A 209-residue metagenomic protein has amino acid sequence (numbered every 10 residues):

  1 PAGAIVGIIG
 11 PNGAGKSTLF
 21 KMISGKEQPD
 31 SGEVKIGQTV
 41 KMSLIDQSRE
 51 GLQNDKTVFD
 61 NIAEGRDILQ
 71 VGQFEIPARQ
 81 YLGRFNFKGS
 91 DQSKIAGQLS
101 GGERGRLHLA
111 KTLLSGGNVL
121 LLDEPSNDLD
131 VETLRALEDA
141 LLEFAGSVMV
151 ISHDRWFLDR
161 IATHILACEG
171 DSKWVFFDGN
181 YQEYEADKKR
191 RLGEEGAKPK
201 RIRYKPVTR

Functional and structural regions predicted by a protein language model:
P1-R209: ABC ATP-binding cassette signature C-motif
